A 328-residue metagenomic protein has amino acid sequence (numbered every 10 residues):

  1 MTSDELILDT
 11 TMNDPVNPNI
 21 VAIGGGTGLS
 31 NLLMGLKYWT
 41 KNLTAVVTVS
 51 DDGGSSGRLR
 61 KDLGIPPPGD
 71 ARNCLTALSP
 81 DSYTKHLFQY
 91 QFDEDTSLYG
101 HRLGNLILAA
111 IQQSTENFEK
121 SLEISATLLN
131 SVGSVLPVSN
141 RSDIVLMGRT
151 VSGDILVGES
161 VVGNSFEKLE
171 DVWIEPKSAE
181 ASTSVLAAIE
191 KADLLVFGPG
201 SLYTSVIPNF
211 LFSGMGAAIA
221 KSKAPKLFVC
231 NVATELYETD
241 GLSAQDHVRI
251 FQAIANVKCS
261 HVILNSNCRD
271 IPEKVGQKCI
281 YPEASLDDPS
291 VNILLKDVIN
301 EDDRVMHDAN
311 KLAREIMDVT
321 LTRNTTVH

Functional and structural regions predicted by a protein language model:
T2, G241-H328: C-terminal functional extensions of proteins
T2-I20, M34-K37, K41, A45 (+5 more regions): Non-transmembrane, aqueous-exposed alpha-helical and coiled segments at domain scale
T40-K41, K221-K226, V291: A short helix->loop->beta-strand "cap" motif at the edges of active sites that frequently abuts
T44-S50, P225-V232, S260-R269: Short internal beta-strands
S50-E167, I316-M317, L321-T322, T326: Electropositive, gly/pro-rich neighborhoods at or near active sites that engage anionic ligands
R141-P199: Active-site gating loop/helix substructures
L202-F212, P272-K278: Glycine/threonine-rich flexible loop motifs
N209-G216, L242-H247: Charged helix-capping and loop-helix junction motifs
